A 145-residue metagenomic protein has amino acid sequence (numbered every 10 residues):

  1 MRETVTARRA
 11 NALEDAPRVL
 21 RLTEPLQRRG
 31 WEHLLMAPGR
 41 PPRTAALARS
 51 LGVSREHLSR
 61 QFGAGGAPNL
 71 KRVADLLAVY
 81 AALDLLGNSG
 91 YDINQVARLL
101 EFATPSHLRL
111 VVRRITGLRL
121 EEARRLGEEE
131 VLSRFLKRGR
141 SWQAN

Functional and structural regions predicted by a protein language model:
M1-N11: Short, low-complexity N-terminal regulatory "tails/caps" that precede and couple sensory modules
R9-D15, L22, Q27-R43, F62 (+4 more regions): Basic, amphipathic alpha-helical hairpins
E24, R119, G127-E128: Helix N-terminus capping/helix-initiation residues
E24-R28, V73-Y80, P105: Short alpha-helical elements of helix-turn-helix
P41-R72, A97-E122: Basic/polar phosphate-binding segments, predominantly the helix-turn-helix DNA-binding elements of transcriptional
A64-L100, L126-N145: Terminal helix-turn-helix DNA-binding modules in bacterial transcription factors
